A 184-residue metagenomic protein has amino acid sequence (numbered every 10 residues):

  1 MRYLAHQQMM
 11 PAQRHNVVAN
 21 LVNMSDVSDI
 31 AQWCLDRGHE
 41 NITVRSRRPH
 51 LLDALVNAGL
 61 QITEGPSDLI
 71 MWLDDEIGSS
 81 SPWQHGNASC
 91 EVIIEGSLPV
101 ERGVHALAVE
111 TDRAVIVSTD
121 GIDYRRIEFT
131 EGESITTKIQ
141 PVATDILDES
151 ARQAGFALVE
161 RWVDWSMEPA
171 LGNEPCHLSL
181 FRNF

Functional and structural regions predicted by a protein language model:
M1-R37: S-adenosyl-L-methionine
N20-M24, V44-R48, W72-I77, E95: Structural motif
N23-L60: Short, charged N-terminal beta->alpha structural module
V44, S89, K138-F184: C-terminal lobe and adjacent flexible extensions of AdoMet/dcAdoMet transferase-like proteins
R48, P99, D164-S166: Conserved beta-strand edge residues that scaffold enzyme active sites
G59-S67: Short acidic low-complexity segments
P66-G86, V92-I93, S97-L98: A short SAM/SAH-binding and catalytic strip from SAM-dependent methyltransferases
S89-C90, I94-E149: SAM-dependent methyltransferase
